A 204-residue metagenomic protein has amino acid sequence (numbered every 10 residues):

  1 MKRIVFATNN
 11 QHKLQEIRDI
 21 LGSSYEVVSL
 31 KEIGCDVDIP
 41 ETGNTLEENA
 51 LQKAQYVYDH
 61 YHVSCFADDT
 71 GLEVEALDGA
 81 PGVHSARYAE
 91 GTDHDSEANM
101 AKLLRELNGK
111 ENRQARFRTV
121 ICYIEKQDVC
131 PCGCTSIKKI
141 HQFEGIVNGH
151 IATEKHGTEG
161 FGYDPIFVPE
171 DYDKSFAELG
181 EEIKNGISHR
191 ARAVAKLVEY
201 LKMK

Functional and structural regions predicted by a protein language model:
K2-V5, Q11-K204: Anionic-ligand binding patches
